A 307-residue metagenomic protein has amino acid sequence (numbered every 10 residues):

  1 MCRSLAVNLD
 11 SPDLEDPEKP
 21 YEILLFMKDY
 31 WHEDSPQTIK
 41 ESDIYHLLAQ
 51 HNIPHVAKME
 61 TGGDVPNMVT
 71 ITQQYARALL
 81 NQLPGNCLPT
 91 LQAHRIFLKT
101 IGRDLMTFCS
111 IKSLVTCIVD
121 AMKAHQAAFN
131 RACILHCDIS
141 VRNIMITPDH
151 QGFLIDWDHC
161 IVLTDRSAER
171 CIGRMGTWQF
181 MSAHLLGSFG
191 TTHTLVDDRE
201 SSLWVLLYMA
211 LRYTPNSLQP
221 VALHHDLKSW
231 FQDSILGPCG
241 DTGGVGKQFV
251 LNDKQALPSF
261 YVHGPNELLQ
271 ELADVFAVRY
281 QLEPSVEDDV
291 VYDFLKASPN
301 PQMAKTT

Functional and structural regions predicted by a protein language model:
M1-M68, T107-I111: ATP-binding glycine-rich loop module of kinase domains
R3-A6, D29-D34, G63-D64, T100-G102 (+4 more regions): Short, flexible loop/turn elements at secondary-structure junctions
V56-L114, D149-F153, W157-F180: Conserved structural core of kinase catalytic domains
S113-A127: Conserved alphaE helix
F129-T147: Catalytic-loop of the protein kinase fold
W157-H159, G190-H193, L211-T307: Helical subdomain adjoining the active site within ATP-dependent kinase catalytic cores
H184-V196: Conserved end of the kinase activation segment
D197-M209: A conserved short alpha-helix in the C-terminal lobe of the Hanks/eukaryotic protein kinase catalytic domain
